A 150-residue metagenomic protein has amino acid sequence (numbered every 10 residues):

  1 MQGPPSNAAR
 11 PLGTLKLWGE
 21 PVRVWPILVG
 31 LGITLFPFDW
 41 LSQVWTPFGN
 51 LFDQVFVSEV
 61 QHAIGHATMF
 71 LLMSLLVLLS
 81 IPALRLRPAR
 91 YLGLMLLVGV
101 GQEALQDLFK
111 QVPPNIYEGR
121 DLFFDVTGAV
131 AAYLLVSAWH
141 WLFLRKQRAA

Functional and structural regions predicted by a protein language model:
M1-A150: Bulky hydrophobic segments
